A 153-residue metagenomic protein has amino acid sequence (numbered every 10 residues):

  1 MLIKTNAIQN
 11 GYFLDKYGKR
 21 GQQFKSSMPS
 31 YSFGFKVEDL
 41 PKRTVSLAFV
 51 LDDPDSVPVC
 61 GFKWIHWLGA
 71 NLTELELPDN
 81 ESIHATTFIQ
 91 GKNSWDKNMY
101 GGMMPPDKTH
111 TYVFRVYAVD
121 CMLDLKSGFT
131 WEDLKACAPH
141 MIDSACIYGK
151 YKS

Functional and structural regions predicted by a protein language model:
M1-S153: N-terminus-centered regions that define maturation/targeting leaders and the start of the first functional domain
